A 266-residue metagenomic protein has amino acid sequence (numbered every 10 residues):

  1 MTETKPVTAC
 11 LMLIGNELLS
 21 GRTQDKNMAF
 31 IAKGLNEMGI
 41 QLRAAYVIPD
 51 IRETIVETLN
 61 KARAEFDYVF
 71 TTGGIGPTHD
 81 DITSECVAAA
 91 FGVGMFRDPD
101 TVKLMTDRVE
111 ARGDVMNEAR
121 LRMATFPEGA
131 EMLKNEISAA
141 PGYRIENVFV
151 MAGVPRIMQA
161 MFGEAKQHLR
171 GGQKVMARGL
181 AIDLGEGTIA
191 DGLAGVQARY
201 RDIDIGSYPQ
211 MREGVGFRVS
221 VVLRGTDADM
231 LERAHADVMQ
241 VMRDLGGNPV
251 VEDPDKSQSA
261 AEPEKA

Functional and structural regions predicted by a protein language model:
T2-A45, P49-D50, D229-A236: Glycine-rich phosphate/diphosphate-binding loop of Rossmann-like nucleotide-binding domains
I14-N16, T71-H79, G153, Y208 (+1 more regions): Glycine-rich beta-strand-to-loop/alpha-helix junction loops that act as flexible
A29-I82, A89, E110, K265: N-terminal small/polar loop signature for handling phosphorylated ligands or for N-terminal nucleophile
G34, M38, A62-F66, A90-G94 (+6 more regions): Change "in soluble alpha/beta enzymes" to "in soluble alpha/beta proteins
E57-N60, D81-G172: Proline/glycine-rich low-complexity loops and linkers
N147-V241: An accessory alpha-helical subdomain
V241-A266: Conserved short beta-strand edge segments in small beta-sheet-based binding/regulatory domains
